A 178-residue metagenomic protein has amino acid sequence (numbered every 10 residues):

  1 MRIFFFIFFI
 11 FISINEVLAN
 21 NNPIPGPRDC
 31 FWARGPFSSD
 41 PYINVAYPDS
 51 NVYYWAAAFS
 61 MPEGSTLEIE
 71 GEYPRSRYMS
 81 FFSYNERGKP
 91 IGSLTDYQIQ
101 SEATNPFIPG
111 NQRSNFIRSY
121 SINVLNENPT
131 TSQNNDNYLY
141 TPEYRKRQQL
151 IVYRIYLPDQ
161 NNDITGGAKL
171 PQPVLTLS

Functional and structural regions predicted by a protein language model:
M1-F4: Positively charged n-region of N-terminal signal peptides that target proteins for export
I12-I14: N-terminal signal peptide c-region/cleavage motif recognized by signal peptidases
A19-S178: A compositional/structural signature for long, glycine/proline-rich flexible linkers and loops on extracytoplasmic
